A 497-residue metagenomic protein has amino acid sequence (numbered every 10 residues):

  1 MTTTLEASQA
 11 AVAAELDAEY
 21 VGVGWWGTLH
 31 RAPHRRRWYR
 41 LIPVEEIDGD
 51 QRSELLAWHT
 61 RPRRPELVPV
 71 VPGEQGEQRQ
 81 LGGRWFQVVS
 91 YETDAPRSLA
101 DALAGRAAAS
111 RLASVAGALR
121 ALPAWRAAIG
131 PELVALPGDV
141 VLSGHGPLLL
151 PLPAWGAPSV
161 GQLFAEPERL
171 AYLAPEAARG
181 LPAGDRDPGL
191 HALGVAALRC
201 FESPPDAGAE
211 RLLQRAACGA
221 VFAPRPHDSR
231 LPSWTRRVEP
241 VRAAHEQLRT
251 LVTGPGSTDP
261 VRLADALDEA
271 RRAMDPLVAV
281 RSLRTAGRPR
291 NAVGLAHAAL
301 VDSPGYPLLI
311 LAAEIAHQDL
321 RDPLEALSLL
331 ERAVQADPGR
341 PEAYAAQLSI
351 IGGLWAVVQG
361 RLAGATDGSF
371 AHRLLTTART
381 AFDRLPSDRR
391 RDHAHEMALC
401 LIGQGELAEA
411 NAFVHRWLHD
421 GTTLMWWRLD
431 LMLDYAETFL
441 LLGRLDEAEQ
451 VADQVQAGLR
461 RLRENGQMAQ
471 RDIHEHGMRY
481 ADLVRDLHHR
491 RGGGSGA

Functional and structural regions predicted by a protein language model:
E19-V68: ATP-binding glycine-rich loop module of kinase domains
P69-R111: Conserved structural core of kinase catalytic domains
L122-S143: Catalytic-loop of the protein kinase fold
P137-L152, R169: Conserved protein kinase catalytic/activation segment
Q162-A177: Conserved activation segment of eukaryotic-like protein kinases, specifically the C-terminal portion of the activation
E176-D187: Conserved end of the kinase activation segment
M274, V278, L311, A346-S349 (+6 more regions): "A position-specific structural signal for the A-helix of alpha-solenoid helical repeats
